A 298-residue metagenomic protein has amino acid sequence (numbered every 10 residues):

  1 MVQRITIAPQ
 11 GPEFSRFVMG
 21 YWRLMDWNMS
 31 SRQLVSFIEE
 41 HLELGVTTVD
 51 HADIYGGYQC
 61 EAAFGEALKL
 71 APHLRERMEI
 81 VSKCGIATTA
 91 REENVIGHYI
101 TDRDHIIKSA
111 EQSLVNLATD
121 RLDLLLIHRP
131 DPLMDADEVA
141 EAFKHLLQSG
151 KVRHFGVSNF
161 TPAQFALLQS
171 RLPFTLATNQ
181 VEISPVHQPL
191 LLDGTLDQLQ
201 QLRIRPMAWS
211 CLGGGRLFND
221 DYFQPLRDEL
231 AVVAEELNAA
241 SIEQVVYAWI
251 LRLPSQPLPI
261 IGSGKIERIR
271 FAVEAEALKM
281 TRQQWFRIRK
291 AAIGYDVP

Functional and structural regions predicted by a protein language model:
M1-M78, V297: N-terminal binding-site loop/beta-alpha segment at the start of enzyme catalytic domains that lines or forms
R4, P130-P298: Beta/alpha (TIM)-barrel catalytic core signal, keyed to glycine-rich beta->alpha loops juxtaposed to Asp/Glu that bind
A8-G11, A67-E79, L114-A118, L147 (+2 more regions): Acidic (Asp/Glu)-rich catalytic clusters
N28-H41, T101-N116, F165: Short, acidic/polar
M29-S36, Q59, A63, G97-H105 (+2 more regions): Alpha-helix N-cap and loop-to-helix initiation/capping positions
R75-T101: Structural motif corresponding to the early beta-alpha repeats
H105-L126, L146-S149: CE4/NodB-like, metal-dependent polysaccharide N-deacetylase domain that modifies extracellular/periplasmic N-acetylated
